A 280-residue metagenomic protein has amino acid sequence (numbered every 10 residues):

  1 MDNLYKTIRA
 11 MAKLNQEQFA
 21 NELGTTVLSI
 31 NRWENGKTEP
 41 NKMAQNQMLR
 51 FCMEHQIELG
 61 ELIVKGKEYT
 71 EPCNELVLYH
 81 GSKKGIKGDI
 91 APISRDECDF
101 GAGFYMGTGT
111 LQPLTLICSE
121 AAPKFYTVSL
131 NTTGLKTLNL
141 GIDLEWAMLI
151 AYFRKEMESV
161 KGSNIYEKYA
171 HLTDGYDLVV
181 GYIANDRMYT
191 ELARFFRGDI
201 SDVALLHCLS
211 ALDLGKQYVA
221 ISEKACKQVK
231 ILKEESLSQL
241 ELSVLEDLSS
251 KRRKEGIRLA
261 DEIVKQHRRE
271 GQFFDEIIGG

Functional and structural regions predicted by a protein language model:
M1-M11: A short, Lys/Arg-rich alpha-helix, primarily the initiator
K13-N31: Short alpha-helical DNA-recognition segment
G24, N41-E61: DNA major-groove recognition helix of helix-turn-helix/homeodomain DNA-binding modules
K67-E68, E75, P92-A102, T108-A170: ADP-ribosyltransferase catalytic core
G134-G280: Active-site and NAD+-binding cores of ADP-ribose-processing enzymes
